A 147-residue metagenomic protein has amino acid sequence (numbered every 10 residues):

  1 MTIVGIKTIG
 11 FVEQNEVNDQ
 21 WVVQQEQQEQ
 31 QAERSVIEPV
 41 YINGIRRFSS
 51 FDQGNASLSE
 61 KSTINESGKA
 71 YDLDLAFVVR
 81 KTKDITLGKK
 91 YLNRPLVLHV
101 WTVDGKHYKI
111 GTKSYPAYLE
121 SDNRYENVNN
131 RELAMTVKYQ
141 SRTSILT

Functional and structural regions predicted by a protein language model:
M1-A76, Y115-V128: Solvent-exposed edge beta-strands and adjacent loop segments that serve as assembly or binding interfaces
G68-A70, N93, V103, N130: A generic structural signal for short, non-catalytic loop/turn and secondary-structure boundary residues
K69-K89: Charged, amphipathic alpha-helical segments
D74-V78, V97, A134-K138: Beta-strand secondary-structure signal
F77-K83, T102-D104, Y139-T143: Beta-strand elements of well-folded, non-transmembrane domains
I85-I110: Short, acidic/charged, Gly/Pro-enriched secondary-structure junctions
K113-T147: Mixed-charge, glycine-accented linear interaction segment located at domain edges/termini
